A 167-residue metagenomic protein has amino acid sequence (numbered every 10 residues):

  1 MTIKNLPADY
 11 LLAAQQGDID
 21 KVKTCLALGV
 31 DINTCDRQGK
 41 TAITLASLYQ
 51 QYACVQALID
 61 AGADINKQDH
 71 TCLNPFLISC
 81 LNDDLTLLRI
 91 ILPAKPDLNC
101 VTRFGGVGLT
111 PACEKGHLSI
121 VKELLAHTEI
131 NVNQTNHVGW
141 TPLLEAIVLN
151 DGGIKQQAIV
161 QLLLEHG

Functional and structural regions predicted by a protein language model:
M1-L28, R37-K40, E165: Intrinsically disordered, low-complexity regulatory segments in ankyrin-centric signaling systems
K21, A53-C54, T86-L87, S119-I120 (+1 more regions): Conserved ankyrin/ankyrin-like repeat signature
K23-D31, Q56-D64, R89-D97, K122-N131 (+1 more regions): Ankyrin repeat domain, specifically the short helix-to-loop turn at the C-terminus of the second helix of each repeat
